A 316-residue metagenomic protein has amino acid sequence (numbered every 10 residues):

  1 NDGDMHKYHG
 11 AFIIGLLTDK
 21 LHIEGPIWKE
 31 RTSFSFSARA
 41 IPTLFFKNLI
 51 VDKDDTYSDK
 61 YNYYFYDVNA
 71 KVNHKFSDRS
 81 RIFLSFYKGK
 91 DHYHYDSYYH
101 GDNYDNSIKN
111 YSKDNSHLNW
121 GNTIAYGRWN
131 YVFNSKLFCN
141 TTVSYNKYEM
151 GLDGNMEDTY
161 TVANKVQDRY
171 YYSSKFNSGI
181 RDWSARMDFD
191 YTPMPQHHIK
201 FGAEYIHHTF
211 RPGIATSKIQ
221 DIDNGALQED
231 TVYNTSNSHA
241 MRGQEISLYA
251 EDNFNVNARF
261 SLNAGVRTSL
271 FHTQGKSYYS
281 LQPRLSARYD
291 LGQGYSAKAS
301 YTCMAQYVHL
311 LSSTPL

Functional and structural regions predicted by a protein language model:
N1-D2, Y8-D59, Y64-K75, F83-Y87: Predominantly transmembrane beta-strands of Gram-negative outer membrane beta-barrel pores used for transport
H6-L17, A38-I41, S261-H272, L281 (+1 more regions): Transmembrane beta-strand segments that form the barrel wall of outer-membrane beta-barrel proteins
G10-I14, F34-A38, L84-F86, T141-V143 (+4 more regions): Membrane-embedded beta-strand positions of outer-membrane beta-barrel proteins
T18-K20, S33, F65-N69, N122-Y126 (+3 more regions): Transmembrane beta-barrel architecture of outer membranes
T32, S80, H197-I199, L285 (+1 more regions): Short, well-structured beta-strand segments within conserved domains
V51-T56, G89, Y98-S112, M156-Y170 (+3 more regions): Flexible, surface-exposed loop regions and adjacent strand-edge segments of Gram-negative outer-membrane beta-barrel
N73-D91, S116-Q274: Face-selective signature of the C-terminal outer-membrane beta-barrel domain
H92, N103, E149, Y289 (+1 more regions): Surface-exposed extracellular loop regions of Gram-negative outer-membrane beta-barrel proteins, predominantly
